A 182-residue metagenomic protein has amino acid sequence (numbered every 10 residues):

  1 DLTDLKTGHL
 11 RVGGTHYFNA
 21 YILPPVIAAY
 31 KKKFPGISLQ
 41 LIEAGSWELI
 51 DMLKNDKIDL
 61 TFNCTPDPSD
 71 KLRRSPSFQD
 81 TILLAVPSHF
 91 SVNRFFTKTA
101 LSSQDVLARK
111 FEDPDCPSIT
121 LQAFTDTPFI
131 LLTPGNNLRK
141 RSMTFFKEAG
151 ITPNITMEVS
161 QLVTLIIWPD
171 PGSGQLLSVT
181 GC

Functional and structural regions predicted by a protein language model:
D1-T3: Alpha-helical linker/hinge and terminal dimerization helices associated with HTH transcriptional regulators
T7-D70, V159: Central regulatory/effector-binding core of bacterial HTH transcription factors
H16, K54, R74-S88, T97-L107 (+1 more regions): Short Pro/Gly-enriched coil loops immediately N-terminal to beta-strands
G36-S38, K71, D126, G150-T152: A generic structural signal for alpha->beta connector loops
G45-L49, K54-I58, C64, G135-C182: Hydrophobic hinge/microswitch elements
V92-R94, L101-A149: Secondary-structure junction motif
